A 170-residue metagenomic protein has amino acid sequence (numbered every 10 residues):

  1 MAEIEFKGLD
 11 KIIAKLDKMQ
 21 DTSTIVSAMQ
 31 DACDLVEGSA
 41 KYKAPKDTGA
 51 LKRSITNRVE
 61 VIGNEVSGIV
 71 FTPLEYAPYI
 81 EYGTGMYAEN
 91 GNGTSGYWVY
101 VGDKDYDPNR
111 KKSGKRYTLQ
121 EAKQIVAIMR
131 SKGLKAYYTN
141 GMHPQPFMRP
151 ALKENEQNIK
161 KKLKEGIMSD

Functional and structural regions predicted by a protein language model:
M1-D170: Short, Lys/Arg-rich flexible segments
